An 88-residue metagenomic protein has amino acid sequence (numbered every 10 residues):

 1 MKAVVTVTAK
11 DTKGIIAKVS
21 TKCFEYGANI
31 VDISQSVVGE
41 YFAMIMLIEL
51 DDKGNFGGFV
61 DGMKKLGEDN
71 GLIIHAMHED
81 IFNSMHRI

Functional and structural regions predicted by a protein language model:
M1-I88: A conserved regulatory-domain signal marking ACT and ACT-like small-molecule sensing domains and adjacent regulatory
